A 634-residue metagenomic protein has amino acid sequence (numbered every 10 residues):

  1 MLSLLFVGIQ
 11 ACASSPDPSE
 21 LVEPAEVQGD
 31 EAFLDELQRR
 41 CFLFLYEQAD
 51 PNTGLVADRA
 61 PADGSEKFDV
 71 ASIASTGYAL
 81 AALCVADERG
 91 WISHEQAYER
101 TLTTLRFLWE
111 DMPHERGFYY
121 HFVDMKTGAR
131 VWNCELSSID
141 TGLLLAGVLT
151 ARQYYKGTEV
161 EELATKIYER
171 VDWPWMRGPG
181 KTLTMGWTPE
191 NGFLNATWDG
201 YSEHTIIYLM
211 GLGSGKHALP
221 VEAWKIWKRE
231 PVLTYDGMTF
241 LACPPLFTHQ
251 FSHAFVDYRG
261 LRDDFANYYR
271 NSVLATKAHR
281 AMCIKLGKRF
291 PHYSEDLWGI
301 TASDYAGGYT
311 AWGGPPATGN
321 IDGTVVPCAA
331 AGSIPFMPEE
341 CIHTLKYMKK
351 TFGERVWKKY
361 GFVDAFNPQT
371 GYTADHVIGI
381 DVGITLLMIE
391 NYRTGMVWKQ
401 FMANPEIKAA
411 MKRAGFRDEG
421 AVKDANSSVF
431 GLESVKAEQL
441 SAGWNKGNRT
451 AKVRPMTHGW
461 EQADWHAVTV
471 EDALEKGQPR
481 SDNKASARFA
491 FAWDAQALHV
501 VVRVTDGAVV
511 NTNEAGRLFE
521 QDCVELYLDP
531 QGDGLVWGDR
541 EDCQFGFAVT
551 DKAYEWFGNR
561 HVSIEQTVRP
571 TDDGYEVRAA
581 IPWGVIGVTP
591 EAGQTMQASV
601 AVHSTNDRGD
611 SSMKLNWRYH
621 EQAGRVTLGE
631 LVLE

Functional and structural regions predicted by a protein language model:
M1-Q10: Bacterial N-terminal signal peptides
L2, G29, R40-C41, A74 (+7 more regions): A general marker of short, structured functional hotspots
A11-V22: Bacterial Sec-dependent N-terminal signal peptides
E20-G431: Ser/Thr/Asn(+Pro)-rich, low-complexity disordered segments
V429-E634: Structural preference for beta-rich elements and adjacent junctions enriched in aromatics
